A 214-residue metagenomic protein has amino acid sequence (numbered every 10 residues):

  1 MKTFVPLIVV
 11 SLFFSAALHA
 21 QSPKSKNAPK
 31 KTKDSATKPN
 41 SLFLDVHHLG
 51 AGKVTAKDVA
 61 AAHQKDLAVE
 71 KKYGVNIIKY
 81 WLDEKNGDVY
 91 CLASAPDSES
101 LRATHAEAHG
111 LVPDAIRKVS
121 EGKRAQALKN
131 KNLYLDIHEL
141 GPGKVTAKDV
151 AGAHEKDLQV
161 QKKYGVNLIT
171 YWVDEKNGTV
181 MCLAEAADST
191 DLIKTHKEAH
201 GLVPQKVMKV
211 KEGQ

Functional and structural regions predicted by a protein language model:
M1-Q21: N-terminal export/membrane-targeting signals
Q21-K72, N76-I78, L82-G87, E99 (+6 more regions): Short S/T/G/P-rich N-terminal loop/turn motif that feeds into the first structured element of a domain
L92-S94, L183-E185: Short hydrophobic/aromatic beta-strand micro-patches that form the beta-sheet surface supporting nucleotide- or nucleic
A108-A115, A199-K206: A common structural junction motif
K206-E212: C-terminal end-helix/capping segment
